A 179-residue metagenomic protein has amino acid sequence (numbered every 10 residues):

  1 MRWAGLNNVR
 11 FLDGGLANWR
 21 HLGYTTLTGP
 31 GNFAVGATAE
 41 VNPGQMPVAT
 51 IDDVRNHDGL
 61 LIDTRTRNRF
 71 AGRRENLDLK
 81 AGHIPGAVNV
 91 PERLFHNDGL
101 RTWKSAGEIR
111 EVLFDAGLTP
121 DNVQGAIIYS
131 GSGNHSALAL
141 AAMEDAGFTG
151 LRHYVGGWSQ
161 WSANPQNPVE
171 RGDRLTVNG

Functional and structural regions predicted by a protein language model:
R2-D53, R73, S132-R152, G156-G157: Thiolate-centered catalytic microenvironments shared by cysteine-dependent enzyme domains
N7, G23, G107, S162-P165: Short, isolated positions within intrinsically disordered regulatory regions of eukaryotic proteins
N8-R10, L60, G86-V88, G150-R152 (+1 more regions): Conserved beta-strand segments of alpha/beta enzyme cores
Y24-T28, W103-K104, P168-V169: Short, surface-exposed amphipathic charged segments that create phosphate/polyanion-binding patches used for binding
D53-Q124, A163, E170, R174-L175: Positively charged, proline/Ser/Thr-rich regional signature most characteristic of the Rhodanese/CDC25-like
A126-I128: Short glycine-rich phosphate-binding loop at a beta-alpha junction
T149-G179: Cysteine-dependent PTP/DSP-like catalytic domain, specifically the C-terminal lobe
